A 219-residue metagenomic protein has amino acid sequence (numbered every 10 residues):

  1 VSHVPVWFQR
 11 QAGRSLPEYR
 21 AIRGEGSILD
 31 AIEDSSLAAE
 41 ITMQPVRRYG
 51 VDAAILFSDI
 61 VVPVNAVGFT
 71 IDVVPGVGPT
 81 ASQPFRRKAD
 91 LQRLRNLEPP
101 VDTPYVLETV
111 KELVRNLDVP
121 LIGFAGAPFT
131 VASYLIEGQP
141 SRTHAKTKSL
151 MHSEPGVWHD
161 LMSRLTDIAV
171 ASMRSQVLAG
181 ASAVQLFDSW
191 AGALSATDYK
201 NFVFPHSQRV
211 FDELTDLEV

Functional and structural regions predicted by a protein language model:
V1-F69, V73-P75, Q208-R209: N-terminal basic, low-complexity leaders that serve as flexible interaction/assembly modules and, when applicable, as
Q9-R14, D59-V61, V77, A125-S141: Short glycine-enriched loops at secondary-structure junctions
G13-L16, A81-F85, H144-K146, A179-A183: Short hydrophobic/aromatic-rich motifs at helix boundaries and adjacent loops
G24-I28, K88-E98, M151-D160: Short glycine/proline- and acidic residue-enriched helix-loop micro-motifs that form flexible lids or anion-recognition
D30-D34, P99-D102, L161-M162: Short, flexible loop segments at the rims of nucleotide/cofactor-binding pockets, characterized by
T70-P84, Y134-T147: Short, flexible, mixed-charge acidic loops at enzyme active sites
G76-N116: A gly/proline- and charged-residue-enriched helix-loop-helix capping module
Y105-V219: Active-site loop segments of alpha/beta catalytic cores
